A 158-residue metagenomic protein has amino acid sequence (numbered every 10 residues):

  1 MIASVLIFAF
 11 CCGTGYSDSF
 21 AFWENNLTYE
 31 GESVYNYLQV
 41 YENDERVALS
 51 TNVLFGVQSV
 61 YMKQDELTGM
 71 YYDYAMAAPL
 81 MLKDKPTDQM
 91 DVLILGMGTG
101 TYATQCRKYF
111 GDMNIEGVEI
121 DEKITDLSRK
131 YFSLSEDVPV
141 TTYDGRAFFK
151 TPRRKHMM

Functional and structural regions predicted by a protein language model:
M1-V5: Membrane-interfacial entry segments at the cytosolic side of transmembrane helices
I7-E116, D121-R129: Class I S-adenosylmethionine
T87-M90, E136, R154-K155: Structured loop/turn residues at beta-strand edges in well-structured enzyme cores
E122, G145-A147: Residue-level detector of flexible, active-site-proximal loop/helix-junction positions within diverse enzyme catalytic
L134-G145: Conserved SAM-binding strand-loop segment of SAM-dependent methyltransferases
K150-M158: A short acidic, Gly/Pro-enriched loop at the edge of an enzyme's catalytic core that lines a small-molecule cofactor
